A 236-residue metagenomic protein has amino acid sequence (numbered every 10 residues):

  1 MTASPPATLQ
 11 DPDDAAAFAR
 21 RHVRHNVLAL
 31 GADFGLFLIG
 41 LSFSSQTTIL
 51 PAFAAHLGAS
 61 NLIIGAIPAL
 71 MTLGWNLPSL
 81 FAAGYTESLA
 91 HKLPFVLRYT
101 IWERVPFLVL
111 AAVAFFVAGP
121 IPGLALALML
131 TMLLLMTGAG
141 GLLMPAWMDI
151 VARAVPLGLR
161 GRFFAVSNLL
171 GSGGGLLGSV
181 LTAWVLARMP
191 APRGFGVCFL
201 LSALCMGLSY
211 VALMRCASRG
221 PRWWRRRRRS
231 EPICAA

Functional and structural regions predicted by a protein language model:
T2-T86, L93-A111, A165, G171: Helix-loop boundary and gating motifs at the non-cytosolic
G35, T100, P106-V113, I121-L143: Hydrophobic core of transmembrane alpha-helices in multi-pass small-molecule transporters, especially MFS/SLC-type
I49, L80-F81, L142-I150, L181: Transmembrane alpha-helix boundary/hinge residues in polytopic small-molecule transporters
P51-H56, A83-L89, A111-P120, G175-F199: Transmembrane alpha-helix termini and helix-breaking/packing motifs in multi-pass membrane transporters
A52-F53, I150, A212: A residue-level signal for alpha-helical anchor/packing sites in multi-pass solute transporters
S60-P68, A125, M129, F195: Juxtamembrane helix-start elements in MFS-like secondary transporters
M136-L169: Cytoplasmic helix-loop-helix junction between adjacent transmembrane helices in 12-TM secondary transporters
A203-R222: C-terminal membrane-cytosol helix-exit motif in multi-pass small-molecule transporters
